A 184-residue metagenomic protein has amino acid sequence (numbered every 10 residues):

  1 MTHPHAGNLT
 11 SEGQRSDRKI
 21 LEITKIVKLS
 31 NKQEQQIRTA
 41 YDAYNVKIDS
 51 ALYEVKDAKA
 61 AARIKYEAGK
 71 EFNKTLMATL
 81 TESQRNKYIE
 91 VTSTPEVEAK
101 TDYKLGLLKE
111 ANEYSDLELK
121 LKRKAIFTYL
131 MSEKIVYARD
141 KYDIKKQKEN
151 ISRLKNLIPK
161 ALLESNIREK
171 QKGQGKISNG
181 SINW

Functional and structural regions predicted by a protein language model:
T2-W184: Charge-rich (acidic/polar
